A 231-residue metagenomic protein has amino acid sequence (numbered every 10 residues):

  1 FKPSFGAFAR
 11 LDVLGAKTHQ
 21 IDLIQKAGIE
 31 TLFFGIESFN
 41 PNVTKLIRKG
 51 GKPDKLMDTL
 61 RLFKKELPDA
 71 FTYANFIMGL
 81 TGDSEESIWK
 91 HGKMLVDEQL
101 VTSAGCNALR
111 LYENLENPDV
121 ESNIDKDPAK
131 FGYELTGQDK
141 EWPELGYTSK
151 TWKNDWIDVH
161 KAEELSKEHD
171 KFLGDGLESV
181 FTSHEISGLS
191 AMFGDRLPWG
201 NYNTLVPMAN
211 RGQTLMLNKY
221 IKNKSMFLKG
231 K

Functional and structural regions predicted by a protein language model:
F1-L189: A structural motif corresponding to the C-terminal lobe/cap of the Radical SAM core domain
T182-K231: Membrane-proximal basic amphipathic "stem/tether" segments
